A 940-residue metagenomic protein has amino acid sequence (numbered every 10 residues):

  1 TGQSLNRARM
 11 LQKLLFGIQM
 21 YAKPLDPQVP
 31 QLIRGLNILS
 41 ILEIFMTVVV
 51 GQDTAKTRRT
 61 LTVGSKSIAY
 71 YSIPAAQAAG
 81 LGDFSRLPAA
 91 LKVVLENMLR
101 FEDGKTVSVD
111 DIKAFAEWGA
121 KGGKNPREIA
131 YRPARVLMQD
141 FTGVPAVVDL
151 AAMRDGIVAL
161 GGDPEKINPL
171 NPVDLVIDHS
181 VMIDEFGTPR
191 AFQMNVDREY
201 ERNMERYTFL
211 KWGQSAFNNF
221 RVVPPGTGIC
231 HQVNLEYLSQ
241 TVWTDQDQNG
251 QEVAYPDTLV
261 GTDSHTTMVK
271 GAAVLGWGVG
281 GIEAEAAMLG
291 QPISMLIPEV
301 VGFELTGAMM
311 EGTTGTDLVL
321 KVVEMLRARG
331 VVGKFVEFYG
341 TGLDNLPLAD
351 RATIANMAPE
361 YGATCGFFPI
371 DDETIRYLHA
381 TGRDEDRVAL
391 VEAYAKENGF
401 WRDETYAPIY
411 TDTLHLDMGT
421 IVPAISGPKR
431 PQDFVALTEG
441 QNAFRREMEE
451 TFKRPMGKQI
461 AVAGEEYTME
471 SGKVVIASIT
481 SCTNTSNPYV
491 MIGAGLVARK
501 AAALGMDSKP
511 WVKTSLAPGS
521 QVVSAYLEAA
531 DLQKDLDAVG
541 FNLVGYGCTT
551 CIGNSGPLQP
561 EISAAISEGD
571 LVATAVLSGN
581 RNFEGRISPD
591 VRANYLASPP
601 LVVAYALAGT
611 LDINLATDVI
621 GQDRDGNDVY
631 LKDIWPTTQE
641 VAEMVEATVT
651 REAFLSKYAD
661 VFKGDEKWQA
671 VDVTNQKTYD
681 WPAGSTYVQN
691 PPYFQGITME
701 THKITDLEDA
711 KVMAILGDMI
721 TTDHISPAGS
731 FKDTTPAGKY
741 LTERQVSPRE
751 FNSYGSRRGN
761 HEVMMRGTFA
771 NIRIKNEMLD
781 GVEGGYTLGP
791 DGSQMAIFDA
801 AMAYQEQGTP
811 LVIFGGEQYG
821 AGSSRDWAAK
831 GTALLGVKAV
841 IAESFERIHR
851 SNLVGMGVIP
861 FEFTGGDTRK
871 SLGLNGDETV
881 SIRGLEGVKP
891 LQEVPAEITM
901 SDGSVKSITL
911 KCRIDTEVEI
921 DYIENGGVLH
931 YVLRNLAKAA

Functional and structural regions predicted by a protein language model:
V48-R198, L346-T353, E360-D372, R376-H379 (+2 more regions): N-terminal amphipathic, basic-rich helices that act as targeting or association modules
E102-T306, D317-L320, P423-S426, R445-F541 (+9 more regions): Long, structured ligand/cofactor-binding scaffold of large enzymes
R132, I157-R202, N345-K453, T617-Q676 (+2 more regions): Terminal amphipathic helices with adjacent charged low-complexity linkers/tails
G250-V388, A498, A502-P510, N542-T550 (+4 more regions): Mobile "lid/hinge" segments at catalytic clefts and subdomain interfaces of large enzymes
Y339-L346, N580, M802, E806-E846: Extracellular/luminal Protease-associated
P599, E652-F798: Long, charge-dense accessory insertions within large macromolecular proteins
D623-T638, R850-Y922: Acidic, glycine-rich flexible loop/linker segments
